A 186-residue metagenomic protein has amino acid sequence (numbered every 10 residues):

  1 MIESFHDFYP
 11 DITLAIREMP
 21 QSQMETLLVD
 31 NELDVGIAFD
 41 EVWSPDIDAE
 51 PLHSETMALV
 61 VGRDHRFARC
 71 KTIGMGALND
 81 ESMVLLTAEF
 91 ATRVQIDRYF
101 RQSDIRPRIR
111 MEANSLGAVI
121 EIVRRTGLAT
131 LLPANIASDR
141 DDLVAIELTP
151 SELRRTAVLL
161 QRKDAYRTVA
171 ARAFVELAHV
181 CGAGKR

Functional and structural regions predicted by a protein language model:
M1, A145-R186: A late-sequence structural motif
M1-P10, R93-R106: Ligand-binding cleft/hinge of the Venus flytrap
M1-P45, A113: Central regulatory/effector-binding core of bacterial HTH transcription factors
E3, E25-T26, E50, G76 (+2 more regions): Alpha-helical segments flanking ligand/cofactor-binding loops in enzyme cores
D11-A15, R106-R110, T156-V158: Residues at or immediately flanking beta-strands
V29-I37, M57, I105, V123-A129: Alpha-to-beta junction loops
S44-P51, E55, C70-K71, A77 (+1 more regions): Beta-alpha-beta core module
F67-A68, G74, S82-S103, R167-E176 (+1 more regions): Secondary-structure junction motif
